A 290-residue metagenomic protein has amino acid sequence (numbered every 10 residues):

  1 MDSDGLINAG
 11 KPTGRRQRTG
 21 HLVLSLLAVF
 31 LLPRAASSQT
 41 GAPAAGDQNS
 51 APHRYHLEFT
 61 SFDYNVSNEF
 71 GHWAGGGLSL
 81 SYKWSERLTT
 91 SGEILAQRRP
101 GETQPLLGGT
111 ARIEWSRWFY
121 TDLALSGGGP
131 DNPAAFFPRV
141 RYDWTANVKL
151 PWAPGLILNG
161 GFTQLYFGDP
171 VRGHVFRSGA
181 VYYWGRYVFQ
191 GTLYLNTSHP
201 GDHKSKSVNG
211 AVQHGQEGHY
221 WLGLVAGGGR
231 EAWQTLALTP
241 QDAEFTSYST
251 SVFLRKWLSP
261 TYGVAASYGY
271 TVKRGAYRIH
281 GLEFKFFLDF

Functional and structural regions predicted by a protein language model:
M1-R54: Cleavable N-terminal export/targeting peptides
S38-G108, R172, E217, D242-A243: Outer-membrane beta-barrel initiation region
Y55-L57, E86-G92, S116-L123, L150-G160 (+3 more regions): Repeated loop/turn-to-beta-strand initiation elements of outer-membrane beta-barrel proteins
Y64-A74, A96-L106, G127-V140, L165-H174 (+3 more regions): Solvent-exposed loop/turn segments connecting transmembrane beta-strands in outer-membrane beta-barrel proteins
Y82, I113, V148-L150, Y182 (+5 more regions): Residue-level signature of outer-membrane beta-barrel architecture
G129-D131, A211-Q213, H219-G263: Outer membrane beta-barrel transmembrane domains
K149-W233: Detector for outer-membrane/organellar transmembrane beta-barrel domains, recognizing the amphipathic beta-strand
G185, R278-F290: Outer-membrane beta-barrel "beta-signal"
